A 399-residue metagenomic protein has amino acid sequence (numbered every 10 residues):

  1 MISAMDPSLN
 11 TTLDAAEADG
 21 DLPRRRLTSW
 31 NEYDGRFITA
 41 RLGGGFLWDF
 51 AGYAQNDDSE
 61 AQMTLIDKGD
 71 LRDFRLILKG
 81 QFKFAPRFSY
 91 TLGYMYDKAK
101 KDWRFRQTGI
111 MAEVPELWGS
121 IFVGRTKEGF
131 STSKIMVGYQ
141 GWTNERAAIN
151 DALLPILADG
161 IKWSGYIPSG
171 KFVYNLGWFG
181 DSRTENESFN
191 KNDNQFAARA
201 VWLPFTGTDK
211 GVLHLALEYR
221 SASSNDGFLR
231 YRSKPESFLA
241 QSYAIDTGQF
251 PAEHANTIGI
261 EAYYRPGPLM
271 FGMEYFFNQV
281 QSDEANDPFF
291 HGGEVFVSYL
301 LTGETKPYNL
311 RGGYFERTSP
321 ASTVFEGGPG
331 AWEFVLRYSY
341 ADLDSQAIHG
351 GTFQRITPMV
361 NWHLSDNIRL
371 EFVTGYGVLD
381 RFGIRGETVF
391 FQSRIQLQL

Functional and structural regions predicted by a protein language model:
I2-E17, A54-Q55, I110-A112, Y219 (+1 more regions): Outer-membrane beta-barrel pore domains
D21-R24: Short, Gly/Pro- and small/polar-rich lid/capping loops
R26-T28, D34, A252, G351: Hydrophobic alpha-helical segments, principally membrane-spanning helices and signal/leader peptides
T28-A54, T64-N225, E294-E326, E333-V335 (+1 more regions): Outer membrane beta-barrel
D58-E60: Active-site flanking loop/helix segments enriched in acidic
